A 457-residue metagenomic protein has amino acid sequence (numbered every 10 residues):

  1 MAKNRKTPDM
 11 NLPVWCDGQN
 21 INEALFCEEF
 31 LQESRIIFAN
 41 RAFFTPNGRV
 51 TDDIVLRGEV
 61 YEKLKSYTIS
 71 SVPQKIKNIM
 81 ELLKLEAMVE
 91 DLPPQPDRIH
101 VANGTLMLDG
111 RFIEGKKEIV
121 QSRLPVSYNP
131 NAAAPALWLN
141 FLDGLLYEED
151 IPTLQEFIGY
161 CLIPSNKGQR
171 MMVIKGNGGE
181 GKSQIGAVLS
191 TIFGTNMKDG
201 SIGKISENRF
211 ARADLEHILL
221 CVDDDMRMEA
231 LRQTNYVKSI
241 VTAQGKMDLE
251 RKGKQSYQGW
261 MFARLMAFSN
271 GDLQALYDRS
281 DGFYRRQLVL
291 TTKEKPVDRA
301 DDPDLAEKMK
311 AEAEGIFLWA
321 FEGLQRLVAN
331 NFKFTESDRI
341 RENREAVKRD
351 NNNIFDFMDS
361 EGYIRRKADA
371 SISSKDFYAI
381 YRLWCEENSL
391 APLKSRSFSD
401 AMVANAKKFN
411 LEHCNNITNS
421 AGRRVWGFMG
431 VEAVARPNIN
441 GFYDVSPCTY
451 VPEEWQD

Functional and structural regions predicted by a protein language model:
M1-S34, R49-V50, M107, P130-G144 (+3 more regions): Replication-associated primase and helicase/ATPase modules
A2-S127, W260, L393: Intein modules and their embedded homing endonuclease domains
Q32, Q74-K77, F193-T195, G200-R209 (+6 more regions): Positively charged interface segments
S34-R49, T105-L219, L288-T291, F317-A320 (+4 more regions): P-loop NTPase catalytic core of nucleic-acid-dependent motor ATPases
E59, K63, I185-V188, I218 (+3 more regions): Alpha-helical scaffold elements adjacent to nucleotide-binding pockets in ATP/GTP-utilizing enzyme cores
A211-K254: Conserved nucleotide-sensing/catalytic segment adjacent to the nucleotide-binding pocket in NTP-handling enzymes
H217-L220, M261-L265: Loop/turn-to-beta-strand initiation segments
K310-N352: Phosphate-handling catalytic cores of nucleic-acid transaction enzymes
